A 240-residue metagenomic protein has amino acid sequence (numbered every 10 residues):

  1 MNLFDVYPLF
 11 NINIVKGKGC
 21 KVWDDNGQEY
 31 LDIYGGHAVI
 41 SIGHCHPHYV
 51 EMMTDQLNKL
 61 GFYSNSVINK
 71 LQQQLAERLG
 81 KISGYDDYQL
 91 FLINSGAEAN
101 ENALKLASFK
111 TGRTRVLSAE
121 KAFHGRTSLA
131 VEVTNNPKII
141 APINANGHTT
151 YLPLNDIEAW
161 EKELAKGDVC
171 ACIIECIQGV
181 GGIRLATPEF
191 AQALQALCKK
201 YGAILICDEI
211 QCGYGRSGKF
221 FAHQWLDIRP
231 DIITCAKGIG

Functional and structural regions predicted by a protein language model:
M1-K21, I33, R78: Active-site-adjacent loop/helix segments that line or gate small-molecule/cofactor pockets in enzymes
E29-R113: Glycine-rich loop-to-alpha-helix module at the N-terminal edge of alpha/beta enzyme cores
E77-A171: PLP-dependent aspartate aminotransferase-fold enzymes
S108-R113, E132-I140, E189-A193, F220-I232: A glycine- and small-aliphatic-rich helix-loop capping segment at beta-alpha/alpha-beta transitions that lines
S128, D227-G240: Active-site PLP attachment segment
D168-I183: Short acidic, glycine-rich surface-loop motifs adjacent to enzyme active sites
R184-G218: Catalytic PLP-binding core of fold-type I/II PLP enzymes
